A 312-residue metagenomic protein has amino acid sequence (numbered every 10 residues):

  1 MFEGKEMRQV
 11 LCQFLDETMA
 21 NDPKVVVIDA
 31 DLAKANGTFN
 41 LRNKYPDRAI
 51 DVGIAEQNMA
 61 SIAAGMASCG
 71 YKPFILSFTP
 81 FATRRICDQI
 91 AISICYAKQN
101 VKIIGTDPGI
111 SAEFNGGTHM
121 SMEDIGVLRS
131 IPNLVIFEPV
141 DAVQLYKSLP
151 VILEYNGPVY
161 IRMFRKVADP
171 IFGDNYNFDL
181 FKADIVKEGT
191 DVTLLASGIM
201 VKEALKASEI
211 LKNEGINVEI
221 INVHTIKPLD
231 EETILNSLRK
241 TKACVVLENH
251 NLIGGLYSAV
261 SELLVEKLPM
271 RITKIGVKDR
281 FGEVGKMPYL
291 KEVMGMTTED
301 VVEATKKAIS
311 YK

Functional and structural regions predicted by a protein language model:
M1-R162, V167-A168: Thiamine diphosphate
G4, R8-V10, N21-K24, D29-N43 (+2 more regions): Thiamine diphosphate
